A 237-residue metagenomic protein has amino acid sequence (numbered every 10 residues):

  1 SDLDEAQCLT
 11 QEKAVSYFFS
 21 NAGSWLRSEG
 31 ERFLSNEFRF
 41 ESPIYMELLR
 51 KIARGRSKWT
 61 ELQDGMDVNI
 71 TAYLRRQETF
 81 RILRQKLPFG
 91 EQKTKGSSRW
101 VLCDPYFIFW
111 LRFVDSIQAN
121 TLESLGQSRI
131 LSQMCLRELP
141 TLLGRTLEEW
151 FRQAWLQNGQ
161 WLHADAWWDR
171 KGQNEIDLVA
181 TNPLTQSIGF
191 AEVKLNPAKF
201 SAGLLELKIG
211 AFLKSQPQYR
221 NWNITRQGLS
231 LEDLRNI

Functional and structural regions predicted by a protein language model:
S1-E31: Amphipathic alpha-helical "lid/sensor" segments that cap RecA-like P-loop NTPase cores
A22-E31, Y45, G126-R129, C135-E138: C-terminal helicase lobe
E37-I44: N-terminal positioning helix adjacent to the helix-turn-helix/winged-helix DNA-binding module
Y45-A53, R152: Hydrophobic residues on short alpha-helical segments
R54-G65: Short acidic, hydrophobic short linear motifs in intrinsically disordered regions
D64-R81: Short amphipathic alpha-helical interaction segments
E78-E91: A short, conserved structural fragment
S97-I237: A cross-kingdom feature that marks ATP-driven nucleic-acid transaction machinery
